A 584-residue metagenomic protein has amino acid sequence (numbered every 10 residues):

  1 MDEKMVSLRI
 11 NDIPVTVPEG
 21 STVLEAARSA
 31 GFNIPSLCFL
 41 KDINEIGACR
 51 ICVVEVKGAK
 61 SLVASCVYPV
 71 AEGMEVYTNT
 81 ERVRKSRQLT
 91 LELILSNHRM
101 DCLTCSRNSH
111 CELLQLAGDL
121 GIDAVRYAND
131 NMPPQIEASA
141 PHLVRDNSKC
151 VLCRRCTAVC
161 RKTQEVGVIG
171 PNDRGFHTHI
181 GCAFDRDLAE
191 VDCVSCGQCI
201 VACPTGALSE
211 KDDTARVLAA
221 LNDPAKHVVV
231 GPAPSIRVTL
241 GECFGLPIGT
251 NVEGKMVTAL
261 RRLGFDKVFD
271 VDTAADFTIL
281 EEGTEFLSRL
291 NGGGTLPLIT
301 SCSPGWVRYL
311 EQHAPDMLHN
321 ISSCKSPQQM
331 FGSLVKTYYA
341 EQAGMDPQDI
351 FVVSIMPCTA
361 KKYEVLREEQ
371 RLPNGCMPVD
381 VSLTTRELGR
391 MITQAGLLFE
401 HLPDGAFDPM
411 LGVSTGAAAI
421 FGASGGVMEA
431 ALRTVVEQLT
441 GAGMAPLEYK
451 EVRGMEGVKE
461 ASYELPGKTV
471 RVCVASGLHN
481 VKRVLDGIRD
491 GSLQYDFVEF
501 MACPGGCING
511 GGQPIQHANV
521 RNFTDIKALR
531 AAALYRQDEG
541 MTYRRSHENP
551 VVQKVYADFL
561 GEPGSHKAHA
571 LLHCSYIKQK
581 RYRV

Functional and structural regions predicted by a protein language model:
M1-E3: Terminal leader/tail segments of proteins
S7, P14-V83, E210-V584: Iron-sulfur-associated redox domains of electron-transfer enzymes in respiratory and anaerobic energy metabolism
R50-S195, L208-D223, H227: Fe-S ferredoxin-like electron-transfer domains and their immediately adjacent linker/connector regions across
Q164, C203, Y339-A343: Structural motif corresponding to the C-terminal cap of alpha-helices
G167, I200, L388-I392: Mobile "lid/hinge" segments at catalytic clefts and subdomain interfaces of large enzymes
G197-D212, R261: Phosphate/diphosphate-binding loops
